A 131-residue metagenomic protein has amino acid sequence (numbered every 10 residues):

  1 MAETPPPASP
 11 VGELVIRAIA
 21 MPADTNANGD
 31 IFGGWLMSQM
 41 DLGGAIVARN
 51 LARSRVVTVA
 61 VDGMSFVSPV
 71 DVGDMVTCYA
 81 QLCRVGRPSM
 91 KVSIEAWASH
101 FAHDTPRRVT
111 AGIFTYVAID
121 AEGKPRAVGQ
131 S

Functional and structural regions predicted by a protein language model:
A2-A60, V117-S131: Hot-dog-fold acyl-thioester-processing enzymes
E3-I16, V70-V72, C83-S131: HotDog/MaoC-like acyl-thioester-processing domains
V11, I31, L42-Y79, C83-V85 (+2 more regions): Hydrophobic beta-strand-centered segment that forms part of the acyl-chain substrate-binding groove
